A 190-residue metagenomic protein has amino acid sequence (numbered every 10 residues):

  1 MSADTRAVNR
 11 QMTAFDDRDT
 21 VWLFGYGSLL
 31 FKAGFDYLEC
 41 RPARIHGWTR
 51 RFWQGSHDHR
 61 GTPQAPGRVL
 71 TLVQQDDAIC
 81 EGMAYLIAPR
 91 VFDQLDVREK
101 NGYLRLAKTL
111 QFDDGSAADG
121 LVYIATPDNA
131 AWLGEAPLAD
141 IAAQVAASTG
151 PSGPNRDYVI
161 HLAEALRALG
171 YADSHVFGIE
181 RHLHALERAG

Functional and structural regions predicted by a protein language model:
M1-G190: A glycine-rich, hydrophobic/aromatic-adjacent loop/helix-cap motif
